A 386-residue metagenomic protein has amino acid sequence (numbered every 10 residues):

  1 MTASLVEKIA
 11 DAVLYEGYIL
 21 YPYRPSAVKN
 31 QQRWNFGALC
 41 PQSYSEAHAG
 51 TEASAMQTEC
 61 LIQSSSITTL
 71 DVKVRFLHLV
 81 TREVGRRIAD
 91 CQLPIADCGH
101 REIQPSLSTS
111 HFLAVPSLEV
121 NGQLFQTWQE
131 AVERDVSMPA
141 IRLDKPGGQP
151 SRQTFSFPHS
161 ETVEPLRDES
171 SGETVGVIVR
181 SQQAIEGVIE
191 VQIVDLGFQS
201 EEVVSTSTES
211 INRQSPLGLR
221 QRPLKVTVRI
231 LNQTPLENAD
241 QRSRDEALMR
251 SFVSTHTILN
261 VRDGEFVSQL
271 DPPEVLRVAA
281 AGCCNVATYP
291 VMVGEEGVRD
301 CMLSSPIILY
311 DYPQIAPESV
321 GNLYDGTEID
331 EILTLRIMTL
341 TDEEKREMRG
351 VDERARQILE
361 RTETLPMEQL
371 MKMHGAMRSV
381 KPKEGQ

Functional and structural regions predicted by a protein language model:
T2-A3, T364: Catalytic cores of nucleic-acid ligases and guanylyltransferases
A3-S65: N-terminal ordered "arm"
D11, E16, Q32, M56-T58 (+4 more regions): Structural beta-strand/beta-sheet cores of well-ordered domains, especially the beta-sheet scaffolds that support
Y44-E46, I67-T69, V80-R87, N232-R244 (+1 more regions): Short, surface-exposed beta-strand/loop "edge" segments at domain boundaries and coil↔beta transitions
E46-R87, G99-F125: An N-terminal, globular interaction/scaffold subdomain
T68-F76, T206, L224-V228: Short, well-ordered strand-loop elements centered on a beta-strand within folded domains, enriched for acidic residues
I88-H100, S205-L219, P382-E384: Short, basic, low-complexity termini and linkers enriched in Ser/Thr/Gly/Pro that act as targeting/leader peptides
S110, S117-S205, G218-P382: Mixed-charge (acidic/basic) macromolecular-recognition segments
